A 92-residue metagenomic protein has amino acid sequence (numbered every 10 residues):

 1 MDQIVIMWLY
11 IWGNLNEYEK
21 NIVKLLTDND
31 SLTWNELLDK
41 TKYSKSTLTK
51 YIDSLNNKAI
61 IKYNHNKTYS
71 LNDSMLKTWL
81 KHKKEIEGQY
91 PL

Functional and structural regions predicted by a protein language model:
M1-Y43: Winged-helix-like regulatory helical subdomains adjacent to P-loop NTPase cores
K20, T49, D73-S74: Non-catalytic, well-ordered alpha-helical scaffold segments
T33-W34, L48, K62, E87 (+1 more regions): Secondary-structure transition/capping residues
T41-K58, Y63-N66: Short amphipathic alpha-helical interaction segments
N64-S70, S74-M75: Short, Lys/Arg-rich nucleic-acid/phosphate-binding segment
M75-L92: Short, amphipathic alpha-helical interaction segments positioned at domain boundaries
